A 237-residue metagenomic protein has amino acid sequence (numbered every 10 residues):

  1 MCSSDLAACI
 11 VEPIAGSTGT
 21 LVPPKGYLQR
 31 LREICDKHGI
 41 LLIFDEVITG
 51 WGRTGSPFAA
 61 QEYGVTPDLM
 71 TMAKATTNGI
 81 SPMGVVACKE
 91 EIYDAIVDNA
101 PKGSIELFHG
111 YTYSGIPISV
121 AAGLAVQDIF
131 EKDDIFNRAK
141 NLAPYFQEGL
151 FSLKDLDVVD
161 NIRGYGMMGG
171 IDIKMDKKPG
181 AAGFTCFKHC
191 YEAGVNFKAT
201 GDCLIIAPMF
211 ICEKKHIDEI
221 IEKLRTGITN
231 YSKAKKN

Functional and structural regions predicted by a protein language model:
S4-N237: Conserved N-terminal phosphate-binding loop of PLP-dependent enzymes in the Aspartate aminotransferase
